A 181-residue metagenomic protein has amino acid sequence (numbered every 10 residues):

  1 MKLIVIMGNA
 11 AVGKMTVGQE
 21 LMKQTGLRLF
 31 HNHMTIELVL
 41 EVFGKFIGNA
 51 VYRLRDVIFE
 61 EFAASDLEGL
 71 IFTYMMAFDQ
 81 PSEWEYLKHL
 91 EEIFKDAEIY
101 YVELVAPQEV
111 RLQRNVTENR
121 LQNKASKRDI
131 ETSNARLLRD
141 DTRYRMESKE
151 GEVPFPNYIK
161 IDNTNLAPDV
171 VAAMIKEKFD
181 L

Functional and structural regions predicted by a protein language model:
I6: Hydrophobic anchor at the beta1->P-loop junction of P-loop NTPases
N9: P-loop (Walker A) phosphate-binding loop of NTP-binding proteins
G13: Conserved glycine(s) of the Walker
T16-A63: Conserved substrate/cofactor phosphate-moiety recognition/catalytic segment in nucleotide-dependent phosphotransferases
A50-Q108: Glycine-rich phosphate-binding loop used to anchor ATP phosphates in small-molecule kinases, encompassing both
R55, F59, P168-K176: Short, amphipathic alpha-helical "lid/cap" segments that border enzyme active or binding sites
Q108-N115: Switch/connector loops and helix/strand junctions flanking conserved nucleotide-binding motifs in nucleotide-processing
L121-V171: Small-molecule kinase domains that catalyze NTP-dependent phosphoryl transfer to phosphate-bearing small molecules
